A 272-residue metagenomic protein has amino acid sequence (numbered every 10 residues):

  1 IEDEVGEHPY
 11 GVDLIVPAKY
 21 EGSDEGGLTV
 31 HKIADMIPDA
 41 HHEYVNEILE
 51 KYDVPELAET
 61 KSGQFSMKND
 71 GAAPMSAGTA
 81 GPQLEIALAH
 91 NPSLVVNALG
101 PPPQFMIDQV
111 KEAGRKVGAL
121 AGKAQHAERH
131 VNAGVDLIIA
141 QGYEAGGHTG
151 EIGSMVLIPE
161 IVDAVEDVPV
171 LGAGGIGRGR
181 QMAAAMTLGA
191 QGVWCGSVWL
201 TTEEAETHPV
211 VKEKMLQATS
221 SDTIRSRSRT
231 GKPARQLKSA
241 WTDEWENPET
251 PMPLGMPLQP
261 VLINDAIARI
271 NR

Functional and structural regions predicted by a protein language model:
I1-V165: Active-site entrance/lid segments in N-terminal catalytic domains of soluble metabolic enzymes
A18, Y143-E144, G175-I176, V198-W199: Acidic, glycine-rich active-site loops and adjacent beta-strand->loop/helix elements that engage anionic groups
G27-V45, E151, V156-L171, G177-R272: Conserved active-site-proximal phosphate/metal-binding subdomains
L99, A173-G174: Glycine-rich Rossmann-fold phosphate-binding loop(s) that bind the pyrophosphate of adenine dinucleotide cofactors
